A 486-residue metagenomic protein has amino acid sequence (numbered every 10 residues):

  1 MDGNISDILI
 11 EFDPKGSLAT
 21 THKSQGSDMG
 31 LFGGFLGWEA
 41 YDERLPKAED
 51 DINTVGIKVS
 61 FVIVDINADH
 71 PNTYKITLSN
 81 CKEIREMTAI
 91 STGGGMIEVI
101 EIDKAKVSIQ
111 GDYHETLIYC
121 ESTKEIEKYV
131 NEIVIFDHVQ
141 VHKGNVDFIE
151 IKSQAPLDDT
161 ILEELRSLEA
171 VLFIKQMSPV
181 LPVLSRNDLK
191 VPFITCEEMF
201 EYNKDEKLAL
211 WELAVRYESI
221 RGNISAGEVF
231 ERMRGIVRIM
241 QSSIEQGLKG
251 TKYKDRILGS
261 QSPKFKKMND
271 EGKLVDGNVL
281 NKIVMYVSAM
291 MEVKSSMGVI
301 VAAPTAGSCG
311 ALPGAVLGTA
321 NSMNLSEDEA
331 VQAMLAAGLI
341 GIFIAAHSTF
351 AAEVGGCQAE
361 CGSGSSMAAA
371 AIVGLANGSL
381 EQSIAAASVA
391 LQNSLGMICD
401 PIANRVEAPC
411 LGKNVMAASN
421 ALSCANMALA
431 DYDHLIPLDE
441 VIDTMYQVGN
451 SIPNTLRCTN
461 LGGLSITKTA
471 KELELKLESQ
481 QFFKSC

Functional and structural regions predicted by a protein language model:
M1, M297-A315, A359-G364: Conserved phosphate/anionic-ligand binding catalytic regions in large, soluble enzymes, centered on
M1-G3, T123, P313-L325, A369-N377: Alpha-helical support elements that line or immediately flank enzyme active sites and cofactor-binding pockets
N4, G277-K294, D328-S348, N393-P401: Acidic-glycine-rich active-site phosphate/pyrophosphate-binding loop
R44-D69, G374-C486: Functionally critical mobile loop/hinge segments
V59-I63, Y74-T88, V139-D147, L168-V293: Extended amphipathic alpha-helical scaffolds
G93-G95, L117-H138, I161: Short amphipathic alpha-helix segments
A105-S122, D147: Short glycine-/aliphatic-rich beta-strand segments at the starts of folded cytosolic domains
